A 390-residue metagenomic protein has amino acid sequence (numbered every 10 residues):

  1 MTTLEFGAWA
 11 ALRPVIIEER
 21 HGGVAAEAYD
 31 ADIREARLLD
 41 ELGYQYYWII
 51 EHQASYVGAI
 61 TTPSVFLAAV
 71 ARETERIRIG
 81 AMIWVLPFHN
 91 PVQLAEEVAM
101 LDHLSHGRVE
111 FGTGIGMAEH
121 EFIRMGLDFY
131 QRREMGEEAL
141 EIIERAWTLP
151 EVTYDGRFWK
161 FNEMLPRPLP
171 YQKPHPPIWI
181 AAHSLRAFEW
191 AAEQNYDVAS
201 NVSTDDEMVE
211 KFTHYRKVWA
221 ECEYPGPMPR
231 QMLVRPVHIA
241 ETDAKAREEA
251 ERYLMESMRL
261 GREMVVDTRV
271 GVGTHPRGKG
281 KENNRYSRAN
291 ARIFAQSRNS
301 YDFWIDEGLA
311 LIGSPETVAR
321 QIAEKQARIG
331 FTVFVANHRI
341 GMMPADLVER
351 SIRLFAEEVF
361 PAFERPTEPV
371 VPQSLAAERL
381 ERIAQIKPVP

Functional and structural regions predicted by a protein language model:
M1-E73, I77-I79, K173-P176, Q373-R379 (+1 more regions): N-terminal beta1-alpha1-beta2 module of alpha/beta enzyme domains
T2, A8-L12, Y130-L169, D206-F331 (+1 more regions): An alpha-helical appendage that flanks or caps ligand/catalytic pockets
T2-A25, P87-Y154, F158, D197-S200 (+3 more regions): Flexible, glycine-rich active-site loops centered on histidine and acidic residues that chelate a metal or position
F6-A10, Y47-I49, R78-A81, V109-T113 (+4 more regions): Hydrophobic faces of well-ordered beta-strands that scaffold small-molecule active sites in alpha/beta enzyme cores
L12-D30, I83-V92, Q172-H183, V237-A240 (+1 more regions): Active-site mouth loops of central-metabolism enzymes
L39, G43, E51, V70 (+10 more regions): Conserved, mostly hydrophobic/aromatic
D40-E41, L67-R76, V98, D102-V109 (+3 more regions): Acidic (Asp/Glu)-rich catalytic clusters
V57-A81, M135-A139, I352-R365: Alpha-helix-loop-beta-strand connector modules within alpha/beta enzyme cores
